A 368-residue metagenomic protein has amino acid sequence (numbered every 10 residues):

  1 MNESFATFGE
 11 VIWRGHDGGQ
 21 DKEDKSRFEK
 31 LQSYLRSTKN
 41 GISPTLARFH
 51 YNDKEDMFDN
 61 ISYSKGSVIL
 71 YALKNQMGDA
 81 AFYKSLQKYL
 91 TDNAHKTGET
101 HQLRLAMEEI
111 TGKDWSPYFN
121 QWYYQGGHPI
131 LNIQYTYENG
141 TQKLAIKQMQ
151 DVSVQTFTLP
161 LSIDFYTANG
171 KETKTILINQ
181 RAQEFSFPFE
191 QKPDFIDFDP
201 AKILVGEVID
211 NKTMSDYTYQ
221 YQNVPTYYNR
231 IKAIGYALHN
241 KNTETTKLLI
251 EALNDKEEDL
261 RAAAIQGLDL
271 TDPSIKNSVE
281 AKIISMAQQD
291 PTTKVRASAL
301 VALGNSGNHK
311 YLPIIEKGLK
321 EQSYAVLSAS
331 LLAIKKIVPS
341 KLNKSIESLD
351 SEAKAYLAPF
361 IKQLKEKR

Functional and structural regions predicted by a protein language model:
M1-M149: Hydrophobic alpha-helical and helix-loop surface patches within well-folded domains that function as non-catalytic
G15, N277-S285, D290-T292, A302 (+1 more regions): Large, well-folded core regions of big proteins
G66-I69, F82-L86, E99-T100, T213 (+6 more regions): N-terminal alpha-helical segment
A80, N93-L270, S274, A281 (+1 more regions): Non-catalytic accessory/interaction domains
K202-G206, Y228-K241, E251, R261-S274 (+5 more regions): Structural detector for internal amphipathic alpha-helices that build alpha-solenoid repeat scaffolds
K282-I284, N343-D350: Alpha-helical repeat scaffolds
